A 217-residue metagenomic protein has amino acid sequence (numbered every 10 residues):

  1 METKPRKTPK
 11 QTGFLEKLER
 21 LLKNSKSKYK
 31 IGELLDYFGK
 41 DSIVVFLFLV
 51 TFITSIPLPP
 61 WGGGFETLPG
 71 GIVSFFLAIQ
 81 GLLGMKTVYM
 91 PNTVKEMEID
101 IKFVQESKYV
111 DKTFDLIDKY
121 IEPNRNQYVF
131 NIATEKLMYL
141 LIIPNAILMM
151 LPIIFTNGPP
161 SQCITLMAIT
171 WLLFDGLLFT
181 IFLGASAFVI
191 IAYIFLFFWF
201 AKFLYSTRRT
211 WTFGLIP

Functional and structural regions predicted by a protein language model:
M1-F46, A78-L141, F198-P217: Membrane-interfacial helix-loop-helix
K26, P60, L151, L173-G176: Short coil/turn residues that cap or connect secondary-structure elements
S42-V45, F65-L68, A133-L140, G158 (+2 more regions): Alpha-helical transmembrane segments of integral membrane proteins
V44-F46, V50-F75, I147-L166: Transmembrane helix boundary and interhelical junction motifs in multipass membrane proteins
G62, E66-P69, Y89, E106 (+5 more regions): Functionally constrained cores in energy, signaling, and assembly domains
F65, S74-D100, L166-Y205: A small-residue-rich subset of transmembrane alpha-helices
F130-F174: Hydrophobic alpha-helical transmembrane segments and immediately flanking/interface helices in integral membrane
